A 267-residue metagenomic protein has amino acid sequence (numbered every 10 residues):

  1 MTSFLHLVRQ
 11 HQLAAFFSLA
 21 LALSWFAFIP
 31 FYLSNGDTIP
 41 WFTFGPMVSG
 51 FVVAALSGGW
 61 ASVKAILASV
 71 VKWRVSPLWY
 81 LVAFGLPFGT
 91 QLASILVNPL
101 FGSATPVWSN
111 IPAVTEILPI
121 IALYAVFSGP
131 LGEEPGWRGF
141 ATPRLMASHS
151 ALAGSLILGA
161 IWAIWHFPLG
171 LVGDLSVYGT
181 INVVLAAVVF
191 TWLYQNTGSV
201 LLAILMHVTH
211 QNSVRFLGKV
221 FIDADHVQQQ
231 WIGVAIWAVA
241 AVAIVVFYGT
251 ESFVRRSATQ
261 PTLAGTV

Functional and structural regions predicted by a protein language model:
T2-L7, Y32-V82, L96-A113, Q195-S199 (+1 more regions): Membrane-helix interface linkers and caps
S3-F17: N-terminal membrane topogenic signal
A20-F28, M47-A54, P87-I95, G233-E251: Hydrophobic core of alpha-helical transmembrane segments in multi-pass integral membrane proteins
L21-A22, F44-M47, F84, A122-F127 (+5 more regions): Residue-level signature of the transmembrane alpha-helical core of multi-pass small-molecule transporters
L21-I29, F88-A93, G159-L169, H207-G218: Aromatic-anchored segments of alpha-helical transmembrane domains
Y32-D37, P168-S176, D223-V227: Membrane-interface helix caps and helix-loop-helix hairpins in membrane proteins
G132-I157, Q195-S199: Membrane-interface helix/loop boundary segments of multi-pass membrane proteins
V200, M206-V267: C-terminal membrane module of polytopic membrane proteins
